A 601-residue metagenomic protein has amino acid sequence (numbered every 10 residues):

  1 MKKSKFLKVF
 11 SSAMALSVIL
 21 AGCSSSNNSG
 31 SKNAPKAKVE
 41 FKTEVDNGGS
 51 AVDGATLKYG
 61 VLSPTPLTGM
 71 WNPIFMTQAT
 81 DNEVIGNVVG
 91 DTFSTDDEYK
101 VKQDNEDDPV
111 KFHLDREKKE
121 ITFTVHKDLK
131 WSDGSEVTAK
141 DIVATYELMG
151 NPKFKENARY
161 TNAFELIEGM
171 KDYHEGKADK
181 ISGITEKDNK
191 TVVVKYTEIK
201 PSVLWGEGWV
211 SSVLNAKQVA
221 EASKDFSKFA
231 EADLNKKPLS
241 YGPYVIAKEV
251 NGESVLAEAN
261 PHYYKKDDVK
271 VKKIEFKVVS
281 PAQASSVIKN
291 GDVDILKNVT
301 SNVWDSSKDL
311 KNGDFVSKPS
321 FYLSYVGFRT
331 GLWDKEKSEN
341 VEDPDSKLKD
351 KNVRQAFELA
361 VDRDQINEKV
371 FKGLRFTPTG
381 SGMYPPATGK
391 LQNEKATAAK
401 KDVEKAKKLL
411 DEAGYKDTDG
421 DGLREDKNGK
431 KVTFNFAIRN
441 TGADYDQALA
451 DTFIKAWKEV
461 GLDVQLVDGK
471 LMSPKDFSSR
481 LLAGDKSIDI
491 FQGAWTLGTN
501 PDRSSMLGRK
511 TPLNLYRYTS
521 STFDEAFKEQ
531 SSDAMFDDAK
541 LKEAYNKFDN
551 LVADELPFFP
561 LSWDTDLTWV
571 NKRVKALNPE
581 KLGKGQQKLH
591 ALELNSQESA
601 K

Functional and structural regions predicted by a protein language model:
S50, Q355, N367, D463-K475 (+2 more regions): Extracytoplasmic/peripheral linker and loop segments enriched in polar/acidic and small residues with frequent Thr/Pro
L57-R116, L239: N-terminal lobe/hinge region of extracytoplasmic solute-binding protein
P73, T77, P319-L323, G327-R329 (+4 more regions): Acidic-aromatic pocket-rim loops
R159-E221: Surface-exposed binding/hinge segments that line and control ligand-binding clefts or catalytic entry sites
G208-K266, K273, K408: Gly/Pro-rich hinge or "lid" segments in bacterial periplasmic/extracellular proteins
F229-N235, A259-S307, D463: Ligand-site clamp/hinge motif
L359-D362, T377-T418, N440-D446: Structural transition elements
V570-K601: Long beta-strand-rich cores associated with HINT superfamily self-processing modules
